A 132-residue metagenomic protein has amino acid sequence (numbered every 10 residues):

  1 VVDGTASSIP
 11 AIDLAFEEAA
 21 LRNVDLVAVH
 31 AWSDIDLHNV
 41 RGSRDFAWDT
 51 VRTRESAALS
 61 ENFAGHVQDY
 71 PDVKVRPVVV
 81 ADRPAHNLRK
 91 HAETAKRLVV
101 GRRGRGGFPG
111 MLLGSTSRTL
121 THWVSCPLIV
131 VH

Functional and structural regions predicted by a protein language model:
V1-D45, V67-V78, R97: Small/aliphatic-rich secondary-structure junction motif
E18, L26-A28, A58-S60, H66 (+4 more regions): Short, structured motif recognition centered on aromatic/hydrophobic residues
D36, N87, G107-P109: Generic structural signal for helix capping and beta-alpha/helix-loop junctions
F46-A57: A short acidic, glycine-rich active-site loop that binds or catalyzes chemistry on phosphate/adenosine moieties
V79-A81, H132: Short loop/edge segments at beta-strand edges and connector loops that shape dinucleotide/nucleotide cofactor-binding
R83-L88, T116: Short acidic active-site motifs
A92: Histidine-centered phosphotransfer motif of kinases
R97-W123: Glycine-rich, Arg-bearing micro-motifs that act as flexible, cationic patches
